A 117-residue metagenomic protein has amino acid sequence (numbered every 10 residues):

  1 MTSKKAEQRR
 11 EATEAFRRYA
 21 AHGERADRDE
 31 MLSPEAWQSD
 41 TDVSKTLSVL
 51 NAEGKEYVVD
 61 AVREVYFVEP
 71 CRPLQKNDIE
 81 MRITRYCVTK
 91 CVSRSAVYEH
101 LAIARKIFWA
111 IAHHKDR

Functional and structural regions predicted by a protein language model:
M1-E53, R85, A96, A110-R117: N-terminal interaction/assembly modules
A15, R82, H100-I103: Charge-rich, solvent-exposed alpha-helical interaction surfaces
N51-K55, Y66-P70: Short alpha-helix boundary/capping elements
E69, A104, I111, K115: The DNA-recognition helices of helix-turn-helix-type DNA-binding domains
E69-S93: Helix-turn-helix DNA-binding module
C87-A110: DNA-recognition helix of helix-turn-helix
